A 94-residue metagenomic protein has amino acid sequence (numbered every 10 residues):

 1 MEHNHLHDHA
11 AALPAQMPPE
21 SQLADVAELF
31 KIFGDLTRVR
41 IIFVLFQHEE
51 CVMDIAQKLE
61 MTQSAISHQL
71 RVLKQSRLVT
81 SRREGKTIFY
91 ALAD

Functional and structural regions predicted by a protein language model:
M1-F33: N-terminal leader segment of winged-helix/HTH proteins
A12-L13, I42, R71-V72: Short amphipathic alpha-helical surface micro-motifs
E20-S64, I88-A93: N-terminal helix-turn-helix DNA-binding core of bacterial DNA-binding proteins
Q57, H68, K74-Q75: Alpha-helical residues within the helix-turn-helix
S64-A65, Q69-R71, R83: Recognition helix of helix-turn-helix DNA-binding domains
K74-E84, A91: Beta-hairpin "wing" of winged helix-turn-helix
